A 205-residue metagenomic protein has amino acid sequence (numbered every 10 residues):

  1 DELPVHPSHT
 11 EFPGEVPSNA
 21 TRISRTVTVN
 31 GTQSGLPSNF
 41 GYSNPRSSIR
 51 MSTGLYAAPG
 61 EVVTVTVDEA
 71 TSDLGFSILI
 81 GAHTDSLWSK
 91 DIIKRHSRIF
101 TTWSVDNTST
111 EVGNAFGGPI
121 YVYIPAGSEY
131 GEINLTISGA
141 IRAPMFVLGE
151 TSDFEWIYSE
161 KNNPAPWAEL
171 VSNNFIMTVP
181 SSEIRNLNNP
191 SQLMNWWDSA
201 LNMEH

Functional and structural regions predicted by a protein language model:
E2-M145: Beta-strand-enriched, solvent-exposed domains that form extended recognition/catalytic surfaces
S89-T102, G139-E150, R185-H205: A signal for specific C-terminal beta-sheet/loop modules enriched in small/flexible residues with GP/PG/PP motifs
T136-L170: Low-complexity, Pro/Ser/Thr- and charge-rich linker/hinge segments at domain boundaries
W156-H205: Catalytic cores of extracellular degradative/oxidative enzymes
